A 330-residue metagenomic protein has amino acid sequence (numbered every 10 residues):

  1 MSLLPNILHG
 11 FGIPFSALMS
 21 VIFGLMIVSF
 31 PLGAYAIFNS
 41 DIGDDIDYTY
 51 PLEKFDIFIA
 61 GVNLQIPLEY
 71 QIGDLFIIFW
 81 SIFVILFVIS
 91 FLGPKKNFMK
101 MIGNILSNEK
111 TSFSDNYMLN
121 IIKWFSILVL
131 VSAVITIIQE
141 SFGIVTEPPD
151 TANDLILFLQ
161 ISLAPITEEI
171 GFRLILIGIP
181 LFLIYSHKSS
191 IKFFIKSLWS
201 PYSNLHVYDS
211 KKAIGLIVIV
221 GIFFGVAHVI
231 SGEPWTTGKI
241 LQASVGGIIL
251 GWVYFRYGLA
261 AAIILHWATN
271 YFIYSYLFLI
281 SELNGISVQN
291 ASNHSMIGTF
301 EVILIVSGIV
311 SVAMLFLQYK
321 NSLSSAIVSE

Functional and structural regions predicted by a protein language model:
M1-M118, Y274-E330: N-terminal, membrane-interfacial amphipathic/helix-forming hydrophobic leader that caps and precedes the first
I22-M26, I78-V84, Y117, I121 (+8 more regions): Alpha-helical transmembrane spans of integral membrane proteins, capturing the lipid-embedded, hydrophobic core of TM
D45-D47, P51, F58-D74, G93-V207 (+1 more regions): Juxtamembrane helix-loop-helix connectors linking adjacent transmembrane helices in multi-pass membrane enzymes
L155-I327: Transmembrane helix-loop-helix hairpins at the membrane interface of multi-pass integral membrane proteins
